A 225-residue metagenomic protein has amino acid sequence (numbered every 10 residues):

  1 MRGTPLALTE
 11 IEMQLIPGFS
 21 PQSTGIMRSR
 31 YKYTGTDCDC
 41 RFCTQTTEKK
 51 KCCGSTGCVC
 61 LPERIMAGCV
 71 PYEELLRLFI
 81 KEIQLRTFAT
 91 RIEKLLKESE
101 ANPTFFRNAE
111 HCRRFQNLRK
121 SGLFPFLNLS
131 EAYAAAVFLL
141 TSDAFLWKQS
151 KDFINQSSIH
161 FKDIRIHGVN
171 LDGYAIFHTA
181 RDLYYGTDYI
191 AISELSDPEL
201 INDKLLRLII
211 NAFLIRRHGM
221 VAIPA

Functional and structural regions predicted by a protein language model:
M1-H167, Y189-S196, L200-A225: Extended, charge-biased low-complexity segments that typically form long amphipathic alpha-helices/coiled-coils
Y184-Y185: GHKL/Bergerat-fold ATPase module
